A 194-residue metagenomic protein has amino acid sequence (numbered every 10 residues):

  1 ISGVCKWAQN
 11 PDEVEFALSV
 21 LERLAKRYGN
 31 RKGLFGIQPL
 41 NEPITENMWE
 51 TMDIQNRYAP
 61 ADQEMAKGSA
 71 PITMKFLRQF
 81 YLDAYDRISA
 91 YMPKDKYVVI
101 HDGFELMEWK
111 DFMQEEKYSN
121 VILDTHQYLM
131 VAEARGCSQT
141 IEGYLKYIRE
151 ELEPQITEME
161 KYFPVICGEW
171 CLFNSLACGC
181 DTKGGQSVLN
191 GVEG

Functional and structural regions predicted by a protein language model:
S2-G179: Active-site region of glycoside hydrolase catalytic domains
L176-G194: C-terminal/domain-terminus segments
